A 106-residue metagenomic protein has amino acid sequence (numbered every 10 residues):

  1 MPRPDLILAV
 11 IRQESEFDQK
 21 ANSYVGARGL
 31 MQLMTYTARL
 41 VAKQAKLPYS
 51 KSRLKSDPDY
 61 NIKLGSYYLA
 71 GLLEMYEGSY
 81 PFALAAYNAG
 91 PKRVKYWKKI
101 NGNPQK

Functional and structural regions predicted by a protein language model:
M1-K106: Catalytic glycan-binding domains that act on GlcNAc-containing polysaccharides
